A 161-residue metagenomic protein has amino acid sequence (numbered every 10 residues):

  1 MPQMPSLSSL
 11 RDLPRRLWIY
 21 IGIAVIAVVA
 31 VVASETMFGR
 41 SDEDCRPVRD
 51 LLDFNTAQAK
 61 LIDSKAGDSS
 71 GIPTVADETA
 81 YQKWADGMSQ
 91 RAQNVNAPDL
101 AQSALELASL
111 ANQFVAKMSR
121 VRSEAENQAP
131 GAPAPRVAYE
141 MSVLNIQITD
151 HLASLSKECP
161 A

Functional and structural regions predicted by a protein language model:
M1-L17: Terminal targeting segments of Actinobacterial cell-envelope proteins
S9-R11, I19, V29-L51: C-terminal region of N-terminal signal peptides and the immediate post-cleavage residues of exported proteins
R16, Y20-V25: Alpha-helical transmembrane segments
A27-V29, A138: Short amphipathic alpha-helical surface micro-motifs
D44-V48, S156-A161: Sequence contexts marking disulfide-bonded cysteines in secreted/extracellular proteins
L51-E158: Alpha-helical segments in soluble extracytoplasmic regions
